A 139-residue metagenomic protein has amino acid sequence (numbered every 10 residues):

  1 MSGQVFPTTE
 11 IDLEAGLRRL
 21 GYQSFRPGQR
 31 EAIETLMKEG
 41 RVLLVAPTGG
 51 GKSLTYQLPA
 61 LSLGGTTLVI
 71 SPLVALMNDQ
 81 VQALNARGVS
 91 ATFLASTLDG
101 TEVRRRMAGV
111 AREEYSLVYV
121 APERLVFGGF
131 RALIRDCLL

Functional and structural regions predicted by a protein language model:
G3-P47: Conserved pre-motif I regulatory segment
M37-K38, S62, A86, R112: Residues at the C-terminal ends
E39-P59, T67-L73: Walker A/P-loop
R41-V42, G65-L68, S90, E114-V118 (+1 more regions): Loop/turn-to-beta-strand initiation segments
G50-S53, Q57, N78, L98-L139: Conserved helix/coil segment N-terminal to the catalytic DExD/H
G65-L98, E102, A121-V126: Conserved Walker A/P-loop ATP-binding site and its immediately adjacent core in helicase/helicase-like ATPase domains
